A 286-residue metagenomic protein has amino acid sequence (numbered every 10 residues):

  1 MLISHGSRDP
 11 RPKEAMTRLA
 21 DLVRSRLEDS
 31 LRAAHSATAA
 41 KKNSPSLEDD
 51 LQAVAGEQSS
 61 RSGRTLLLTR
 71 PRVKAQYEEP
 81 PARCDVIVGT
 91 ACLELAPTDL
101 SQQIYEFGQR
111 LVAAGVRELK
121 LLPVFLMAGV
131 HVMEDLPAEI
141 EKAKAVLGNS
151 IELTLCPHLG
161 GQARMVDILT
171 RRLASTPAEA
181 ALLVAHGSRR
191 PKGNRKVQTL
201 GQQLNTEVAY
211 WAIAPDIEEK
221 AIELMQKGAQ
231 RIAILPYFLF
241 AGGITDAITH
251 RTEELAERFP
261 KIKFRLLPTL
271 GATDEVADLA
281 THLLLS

Functional and structural regions predicted by a protein language model:
M1-S286: Active-site-proximal alpha-helix that buttresses catalytic centers in soluble enzyme cores
